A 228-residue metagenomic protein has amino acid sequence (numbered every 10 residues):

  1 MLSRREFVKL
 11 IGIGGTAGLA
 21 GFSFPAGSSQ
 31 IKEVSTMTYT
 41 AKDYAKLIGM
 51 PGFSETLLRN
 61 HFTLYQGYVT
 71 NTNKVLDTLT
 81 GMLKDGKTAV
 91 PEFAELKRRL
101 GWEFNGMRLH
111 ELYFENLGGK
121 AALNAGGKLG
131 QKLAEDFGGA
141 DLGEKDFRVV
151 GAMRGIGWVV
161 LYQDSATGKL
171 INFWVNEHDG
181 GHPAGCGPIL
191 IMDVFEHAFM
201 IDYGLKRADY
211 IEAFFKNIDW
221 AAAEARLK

Functional and structural regions predicted by a protein language model:
M1, F22-K46: C-terminal segment of N-terminal export signals and the immediately downstream linker at the start of the mature
M1-G15: N-terminal secretory signal peptides and thylakoid transit peptides that target proteins across membranes
L10-G14, M37-G52: Generic N-terminal segment detector
G15, V69-L83, E111, E115 (+4 more regions): A generic secondary-structure signal for well-formed alpha-helical elements
V34-T38, G52, T63, K74 (+2 more regions): All-alpha RGS (Regulator of G-protein Signaling) helical domain and cognate RGS-like helical scaffolds
M50-G67, K87-R108, E177-D179, A184-D193: Alpha-helical scaffold segments that form or flank carboxylate-/histidine-based iron centers
K74-V90, A125-L133, D209-A223, L227: Short, charge- and proline-biased low-complexity linear segments that act as flexible interaction/docking motifs
V149-G204, A208-A221: An amphipathic alpha-helical core segment
